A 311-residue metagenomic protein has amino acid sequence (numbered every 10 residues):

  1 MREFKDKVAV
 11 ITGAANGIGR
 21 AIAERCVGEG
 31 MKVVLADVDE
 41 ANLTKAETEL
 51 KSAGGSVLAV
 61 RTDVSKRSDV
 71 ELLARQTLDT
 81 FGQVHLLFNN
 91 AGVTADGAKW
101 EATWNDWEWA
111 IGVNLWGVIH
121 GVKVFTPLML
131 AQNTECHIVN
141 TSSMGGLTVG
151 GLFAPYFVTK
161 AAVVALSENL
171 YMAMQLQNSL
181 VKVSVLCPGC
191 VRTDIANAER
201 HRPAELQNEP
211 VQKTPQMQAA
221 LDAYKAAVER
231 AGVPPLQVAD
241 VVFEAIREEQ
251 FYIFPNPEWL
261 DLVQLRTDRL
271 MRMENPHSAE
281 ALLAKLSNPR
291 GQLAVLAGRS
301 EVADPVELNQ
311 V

Functional and structural regions predicted by a protein language model:
R2-V34: Canonical Rossmann dinucleotide-binding motif of NAD(H)/NADP(H)-dependent dehydrogenases/reductases, specifically
E29-K45: Conserved glycine-rich Rossmann-like NAD(P)H-binding loop of the short-chain dehydrogenase/reductase
E40-A41, V60-L72, W104: The beta1-alpha1 cofactor-binding region of Rossmann-like NAD(H)/NADP(H)-dependent oxidoreductases
A98-K99, T103-E108: Substrate-binding pocket helix/loop in short-chain dehydrogenase/reductase
V122, T159-A162: Active-site helix of classical SDR
S143: Residue(s) in the substrate-gating loop at a strand-loop-helix junction that position the organic substrate next
L176-P257: SDR active-site lid
